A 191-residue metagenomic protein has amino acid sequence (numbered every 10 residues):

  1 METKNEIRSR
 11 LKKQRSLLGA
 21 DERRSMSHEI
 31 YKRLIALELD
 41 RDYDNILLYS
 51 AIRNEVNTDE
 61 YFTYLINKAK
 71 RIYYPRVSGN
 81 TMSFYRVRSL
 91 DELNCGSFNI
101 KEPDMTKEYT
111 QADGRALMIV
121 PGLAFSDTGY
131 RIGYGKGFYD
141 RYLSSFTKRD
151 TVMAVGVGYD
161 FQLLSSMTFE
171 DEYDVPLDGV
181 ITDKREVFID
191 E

Functional and structural regions predicted by a protein language model:
M1-G114: N-terminal active-site beta-alpha-beta segment that forms phosphate/nucleotide-binding and substrate-recognition loops
E2, K13, L17, D113-M118 (+2 more regions): Surface-exposed, charge/polar-rich loops and edge strands
I52, A124, E186: Flexible, active-site-proximal loop/turn residues at the rims of small-molecule/cofactor binding pockets and catalytic
Y134-D140: Charged helix-capping and loop-helix junction motifs
